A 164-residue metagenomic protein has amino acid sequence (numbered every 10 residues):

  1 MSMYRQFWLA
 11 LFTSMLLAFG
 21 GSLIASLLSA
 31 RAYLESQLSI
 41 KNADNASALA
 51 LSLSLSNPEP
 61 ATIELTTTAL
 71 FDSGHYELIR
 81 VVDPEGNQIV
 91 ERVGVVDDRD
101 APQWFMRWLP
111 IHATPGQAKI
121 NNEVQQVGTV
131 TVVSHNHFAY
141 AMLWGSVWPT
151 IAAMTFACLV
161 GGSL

Functional and structural regions predicted by a protein language model:
M1-L28, I151-L164: Extreme N-terminal signal-anchor transmembrane helix of membrane signaling/transducer proteins, especially in bacteria
F7, A30, L34, A139-L143: Hydrophobic alpha-helical elements at and bordering transmembrane segments of multi-pass membrane proteins
A25-L51: Juxtamembrane membrane-water interface segments immediately C-terminal to a transmembrane helix
A43, S52, P60-Q125: Extracytoplasmic ligand-binding sensor domains of the Cache superfamily
A48, L78-R80, T131-V133: Soluble periplasmic/extracytoplasmic beta-strand elements of cell-envelope proteins
A118-Y140: Short, hydrophobic beta-strand elements of compact beta-sandwich sensory domains
V133-M154: Membrane-interface helix-start motif
